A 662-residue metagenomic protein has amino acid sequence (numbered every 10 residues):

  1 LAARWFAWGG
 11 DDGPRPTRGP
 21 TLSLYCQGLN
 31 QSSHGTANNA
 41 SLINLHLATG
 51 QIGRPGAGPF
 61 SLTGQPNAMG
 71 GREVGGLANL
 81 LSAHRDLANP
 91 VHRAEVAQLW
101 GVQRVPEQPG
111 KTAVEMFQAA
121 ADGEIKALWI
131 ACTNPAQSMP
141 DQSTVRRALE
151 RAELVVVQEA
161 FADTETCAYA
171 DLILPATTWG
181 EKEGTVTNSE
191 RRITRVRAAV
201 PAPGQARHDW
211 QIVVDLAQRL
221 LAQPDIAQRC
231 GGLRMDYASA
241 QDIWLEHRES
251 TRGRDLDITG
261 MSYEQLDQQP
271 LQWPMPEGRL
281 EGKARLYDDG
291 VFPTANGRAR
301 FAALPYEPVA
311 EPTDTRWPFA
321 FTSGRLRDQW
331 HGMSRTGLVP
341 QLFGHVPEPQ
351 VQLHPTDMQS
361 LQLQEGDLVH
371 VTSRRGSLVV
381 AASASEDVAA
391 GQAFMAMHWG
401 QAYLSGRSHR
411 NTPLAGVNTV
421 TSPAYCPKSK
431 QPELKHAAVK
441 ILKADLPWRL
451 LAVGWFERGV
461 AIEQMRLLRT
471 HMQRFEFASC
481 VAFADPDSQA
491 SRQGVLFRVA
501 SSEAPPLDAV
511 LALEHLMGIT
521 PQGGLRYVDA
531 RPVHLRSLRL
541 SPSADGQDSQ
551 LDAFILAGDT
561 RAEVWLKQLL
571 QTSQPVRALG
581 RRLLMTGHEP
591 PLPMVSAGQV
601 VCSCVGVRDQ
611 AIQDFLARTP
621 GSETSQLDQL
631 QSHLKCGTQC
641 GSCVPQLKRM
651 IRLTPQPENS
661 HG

Functional and structural regions predicted by a protein language model:
L1-K182, L220, P276-A284, G290-V291 (+1 more regions): Catalytic alpha/large subunits of respiratory electron-transfer oxidoreductases, centered on bis-MGD molybdoenzymes
R72, L77, Y237-L338: Long, low-complexity segments enriched in small/aliphatic residues
P175-T177, E181, R192-P203, L338: Short beta-alpha connecting loops at secondary-structure transitions that line or flank enzyme active sites
P203-Q205, D209-Q269, T336-Q352, T356-Q522: Long, contiguous, secondary-structure-rich segments that constitute the structural scaffold of globular domains
R410-V439, A578-Q610: Cysteine/selenocysteine-centered motifs that mediate thiol-based redox chemistry or coordinate metal-sulfur cofactors
A478-L583: C-terminal catalytic lobe of FAD-dependent flavoproteins
H588-Q599, P620-Q639: Immediate flanking context of iron-sulfur cluster ligation sites
G598-Q613, S632-R649: Local cysteine-cluster metal-coordination motifs and their immediate loop/turn environment, predominantly Fe-S cluster
